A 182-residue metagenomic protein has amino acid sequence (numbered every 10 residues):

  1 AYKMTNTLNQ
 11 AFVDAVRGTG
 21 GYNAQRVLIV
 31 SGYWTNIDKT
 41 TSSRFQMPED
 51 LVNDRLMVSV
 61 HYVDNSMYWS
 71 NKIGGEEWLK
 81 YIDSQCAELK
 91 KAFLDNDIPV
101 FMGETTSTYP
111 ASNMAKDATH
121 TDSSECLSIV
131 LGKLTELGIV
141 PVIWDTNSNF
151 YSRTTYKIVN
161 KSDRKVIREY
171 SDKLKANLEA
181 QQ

Functional and structural regions predicted by a protein language model:
A1-I139, N160, R168, E179: Extracellular glycoside hydrolase catalytic/binding regions
M47, D64-N65, T146, S152 (+2 more regions): Intrinsically disordered, low-complexity regions enriched in small/polar residues
I139-V166: Aromatic/acidic polysaccharide-binding cleft in carbohydrate-active enzymes
K165-Q182: Aromatic- and carboxylate-lined catalytic core of secreted/periplasmic carbohydrate-active enzymes
